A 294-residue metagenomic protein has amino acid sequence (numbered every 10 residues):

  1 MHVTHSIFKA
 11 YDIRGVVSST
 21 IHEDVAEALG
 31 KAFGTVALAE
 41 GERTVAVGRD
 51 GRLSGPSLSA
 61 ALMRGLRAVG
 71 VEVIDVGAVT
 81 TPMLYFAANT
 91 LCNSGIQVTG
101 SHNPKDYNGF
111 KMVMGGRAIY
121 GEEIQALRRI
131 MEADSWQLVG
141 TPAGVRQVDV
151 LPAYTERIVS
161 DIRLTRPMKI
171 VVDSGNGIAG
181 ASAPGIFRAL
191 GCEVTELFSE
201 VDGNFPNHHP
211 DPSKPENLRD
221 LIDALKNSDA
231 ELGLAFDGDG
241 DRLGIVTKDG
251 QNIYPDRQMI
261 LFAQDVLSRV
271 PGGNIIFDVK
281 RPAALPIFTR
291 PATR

Functional and structural regions predicted by a protein language model:
M1-R64, A68-V69, Q147-M168: An N-terminal, well-structured beta->alpha segment
A39, T44-Y107, E156, I186-V246: N-terminal small/polar loop signature for handling phosphorylated ligands or for N-terminal nucleophile
V45-V47, L84, V172, G272-I276: Conserved PLP-anchoring active-site segment centered on the Schiff-base-forming lysine
G55-A60, I124, G180-P184, P286: Short, surface-exposed alpha-helical segments at coil->helix boundaries
V76, A126-E156, S160, K248-R294: Proline/glycine-rich low-complexity loops and linkers
I96, G109-I124, D241-S268: Glycine-rich phosphate-binding loop of actin/hexokinase-like ATP-binding domains
N108-S228: Gly/Ser/Thr-enriched, mixed-charge loops and adjacent short helices that form phosphate/oxyanion-binding elements
I170, L232-F236, I275: Residue-level marker for buried hydrophobic side chains located in beta-strands that build the well-ordered beta-sheet
